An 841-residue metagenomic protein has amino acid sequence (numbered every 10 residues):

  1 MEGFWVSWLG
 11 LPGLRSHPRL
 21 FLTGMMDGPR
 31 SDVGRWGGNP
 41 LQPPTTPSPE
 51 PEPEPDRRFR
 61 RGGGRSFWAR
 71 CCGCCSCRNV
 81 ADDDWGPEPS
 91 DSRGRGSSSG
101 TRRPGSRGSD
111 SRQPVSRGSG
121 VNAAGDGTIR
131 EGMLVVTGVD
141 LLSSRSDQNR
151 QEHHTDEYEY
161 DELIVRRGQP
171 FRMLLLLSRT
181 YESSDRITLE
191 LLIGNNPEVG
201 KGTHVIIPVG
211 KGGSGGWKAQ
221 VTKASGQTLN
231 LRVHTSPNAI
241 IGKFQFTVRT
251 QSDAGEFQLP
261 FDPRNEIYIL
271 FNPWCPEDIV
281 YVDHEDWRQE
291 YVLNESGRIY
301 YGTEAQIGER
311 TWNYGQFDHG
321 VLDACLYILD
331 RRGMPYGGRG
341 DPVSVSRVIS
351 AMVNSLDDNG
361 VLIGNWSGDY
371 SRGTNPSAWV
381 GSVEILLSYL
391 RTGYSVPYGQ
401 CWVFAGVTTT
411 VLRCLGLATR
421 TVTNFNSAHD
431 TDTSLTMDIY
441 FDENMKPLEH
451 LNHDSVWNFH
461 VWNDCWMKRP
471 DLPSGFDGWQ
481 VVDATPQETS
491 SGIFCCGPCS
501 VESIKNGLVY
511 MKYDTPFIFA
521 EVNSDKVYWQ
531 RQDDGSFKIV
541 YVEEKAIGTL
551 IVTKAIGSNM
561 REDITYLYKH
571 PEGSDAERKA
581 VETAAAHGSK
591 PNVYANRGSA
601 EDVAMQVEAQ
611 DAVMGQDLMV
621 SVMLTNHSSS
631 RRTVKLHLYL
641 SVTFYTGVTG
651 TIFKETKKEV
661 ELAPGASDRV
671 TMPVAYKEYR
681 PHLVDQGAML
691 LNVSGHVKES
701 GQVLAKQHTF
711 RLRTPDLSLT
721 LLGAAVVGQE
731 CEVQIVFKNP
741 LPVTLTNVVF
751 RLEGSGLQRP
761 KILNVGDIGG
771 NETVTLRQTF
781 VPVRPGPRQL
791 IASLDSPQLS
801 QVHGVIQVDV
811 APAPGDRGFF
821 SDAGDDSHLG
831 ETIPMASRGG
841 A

Functional and structural regions predicted by a protein language model:
G28-P29, G381-I518: Hydrophobic/aromatic-rich core segments of domains that either
R145-L191, T228, A612-L624, T633 (+2 more regions): Contiguous beta-strand segments within globular domains
R179, S183-R186, E190-E295: Extended acidic/polar, glycine-enriched regions that form or flank non-catalytic beta-rich accessory modules
S184, S630-V634, P742-N747: Short acidic/proline- and small/hydrophobic-mixed sequence motifs that coincide with surface turns and coil-to-beta
P237-Q245, E678-L690, R784-I791: Short glycine/proline/serine/threonine-rich loop/turn segments at secondary-structure transition edges
D253-I299, E699-Q729, Q801-D826, G830-E831: Short beta-strand elements
P276-V422, N426, D430: Secondary-structure boundary elements
I652-P681, R759-V783: Intrinsically disordered, low-complexity Pro/Gly/Ser/Thr-rich segments with frequent PxxP/GP/PP motifs and embedded
